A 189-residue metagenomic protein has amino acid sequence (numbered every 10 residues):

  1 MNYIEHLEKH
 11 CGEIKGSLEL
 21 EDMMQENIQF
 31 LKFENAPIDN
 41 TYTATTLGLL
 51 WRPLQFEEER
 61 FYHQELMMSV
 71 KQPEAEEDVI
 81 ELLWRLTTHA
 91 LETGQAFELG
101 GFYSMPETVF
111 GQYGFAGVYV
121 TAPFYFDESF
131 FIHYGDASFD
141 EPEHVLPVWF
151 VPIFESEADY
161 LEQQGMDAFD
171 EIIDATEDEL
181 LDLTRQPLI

Functional and structural regions predicted by a protein language model:
M1-H63, S69-I189: Acidic, proline/glycine-rich low-complexity IDRs
